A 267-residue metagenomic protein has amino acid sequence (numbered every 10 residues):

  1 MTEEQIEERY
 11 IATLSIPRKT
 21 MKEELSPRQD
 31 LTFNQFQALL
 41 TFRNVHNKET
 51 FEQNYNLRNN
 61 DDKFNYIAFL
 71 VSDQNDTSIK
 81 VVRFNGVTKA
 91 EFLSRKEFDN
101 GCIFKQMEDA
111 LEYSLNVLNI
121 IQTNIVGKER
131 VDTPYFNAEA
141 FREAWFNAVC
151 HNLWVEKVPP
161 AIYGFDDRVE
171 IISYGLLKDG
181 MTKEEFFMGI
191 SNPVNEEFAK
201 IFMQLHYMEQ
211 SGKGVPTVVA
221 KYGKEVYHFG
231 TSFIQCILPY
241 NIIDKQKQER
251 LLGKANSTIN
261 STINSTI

Functional and structural regions predicted by a protein language model:
M1-V158, G164-V169, G175-N192, Y207 (+2 more regions): Active-site helix-to-loop segments that bind/position phosphate- or nucleotide-bearing substrates and donors across
P27-Q29, S78-I79, D179-T266: Flexible, glycine-/charge-rich segments associated with ATP-binding catalytic modules
